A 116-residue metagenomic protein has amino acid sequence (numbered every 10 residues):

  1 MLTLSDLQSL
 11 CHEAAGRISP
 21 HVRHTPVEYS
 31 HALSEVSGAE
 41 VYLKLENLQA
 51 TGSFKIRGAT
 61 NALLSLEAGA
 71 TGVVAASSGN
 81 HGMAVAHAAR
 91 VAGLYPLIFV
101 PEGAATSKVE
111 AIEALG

Functional and structural regions predicted by a protein language model:
M1-G116: PLP-dependent amino-acid enzyme catalytic core
